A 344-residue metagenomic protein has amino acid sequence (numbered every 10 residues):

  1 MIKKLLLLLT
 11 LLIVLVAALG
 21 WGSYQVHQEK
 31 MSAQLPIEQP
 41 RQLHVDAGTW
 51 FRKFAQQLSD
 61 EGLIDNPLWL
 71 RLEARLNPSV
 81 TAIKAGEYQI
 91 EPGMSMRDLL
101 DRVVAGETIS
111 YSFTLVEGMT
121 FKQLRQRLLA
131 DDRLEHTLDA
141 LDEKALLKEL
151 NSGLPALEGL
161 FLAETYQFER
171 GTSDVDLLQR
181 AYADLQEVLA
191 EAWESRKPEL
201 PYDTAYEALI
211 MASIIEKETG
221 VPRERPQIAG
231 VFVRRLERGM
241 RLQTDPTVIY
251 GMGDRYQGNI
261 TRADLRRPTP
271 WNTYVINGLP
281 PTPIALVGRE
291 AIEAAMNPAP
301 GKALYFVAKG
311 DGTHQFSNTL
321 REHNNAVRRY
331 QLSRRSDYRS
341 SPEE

Functional and structural regions predicted by a protein language model:
M1-E38: N-terminal type II signal-anchor transmembrane helix that functions as the membrane-insertion/stop-transfer segment
K3-L7, V16-L19, E73, R255-Q257 (+2 more regions): Short acidic/polar alpha-helix capping motifs at helix-coil junctions
L9-L12, P40-V45, V80-A82, M119-Q123 (+2 more regions): Short low-complexity stretches enriched in small and charged residues
L12, M94, G278: Residue-level detector of flexible, active-site-proximal loop/helix-junction positions within diverse enzyme catalytic
V16-G20, H44, P155, A308: Compositionally biased, low-complexity repeat tracts
Y24-A190: Signal peptide-directed extracytoplasmic domains
W50, Q126, A130-E135, K148-E344: Bacterial extracytoplasmic/cell-wall-associated proteins, especially those involved in peptidoglycan
